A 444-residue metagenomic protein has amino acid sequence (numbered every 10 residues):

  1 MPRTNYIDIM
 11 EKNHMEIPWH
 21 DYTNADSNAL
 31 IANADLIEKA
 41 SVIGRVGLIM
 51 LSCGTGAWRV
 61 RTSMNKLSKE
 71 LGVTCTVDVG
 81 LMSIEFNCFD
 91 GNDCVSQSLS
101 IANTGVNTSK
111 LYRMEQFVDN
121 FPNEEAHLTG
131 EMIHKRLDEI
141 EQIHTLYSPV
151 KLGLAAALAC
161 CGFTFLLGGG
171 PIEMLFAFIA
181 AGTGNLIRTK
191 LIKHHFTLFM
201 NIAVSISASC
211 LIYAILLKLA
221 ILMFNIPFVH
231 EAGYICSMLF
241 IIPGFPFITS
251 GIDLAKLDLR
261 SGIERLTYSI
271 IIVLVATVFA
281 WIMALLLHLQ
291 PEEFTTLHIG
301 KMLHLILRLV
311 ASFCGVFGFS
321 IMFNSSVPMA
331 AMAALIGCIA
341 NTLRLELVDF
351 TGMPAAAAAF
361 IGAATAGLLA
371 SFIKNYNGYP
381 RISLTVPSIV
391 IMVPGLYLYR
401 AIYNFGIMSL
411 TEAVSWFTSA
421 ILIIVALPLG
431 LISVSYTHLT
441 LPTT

Functional and structural regions predicted by a protein language model:
M1-M132, E139: Soluble N-terminal domains of membrane-associated systems
L146-T249, I321-F323: Core alpha-helical transmembrane segments of integral membrane proteins
G168-I179, H230-I242, L297-A311, M353-A363: Structural signature of hydrophobic alpha-helical transmembrane segments
A177-K193, I206, S320-S325, M329-F350 (+2 more regions): Conserved mixed alpha/beta catalytic, RNA-binding, or beta-rich assembly cores of soluble enzyme, regulatory
A203-I215, S269-T277, A334-L345, P387-R400: Small-residue-rich segments of transmembrane alpha-helices in multi-pass membrane proteins, especially helix faces
Y213-I221, V278-L289, R344-F350, Y397-L410: Hydrophobic alpha-helical transmembrane segments in multi-pass integral membrane proteins
I221-V229, H288-G300, N404-S415: Membrane-interface helix termini and inter-helical loops of multi-pass transporters
T437-T443: Conserved small/polar residues in nucleotide/adenosyl-binding loops
